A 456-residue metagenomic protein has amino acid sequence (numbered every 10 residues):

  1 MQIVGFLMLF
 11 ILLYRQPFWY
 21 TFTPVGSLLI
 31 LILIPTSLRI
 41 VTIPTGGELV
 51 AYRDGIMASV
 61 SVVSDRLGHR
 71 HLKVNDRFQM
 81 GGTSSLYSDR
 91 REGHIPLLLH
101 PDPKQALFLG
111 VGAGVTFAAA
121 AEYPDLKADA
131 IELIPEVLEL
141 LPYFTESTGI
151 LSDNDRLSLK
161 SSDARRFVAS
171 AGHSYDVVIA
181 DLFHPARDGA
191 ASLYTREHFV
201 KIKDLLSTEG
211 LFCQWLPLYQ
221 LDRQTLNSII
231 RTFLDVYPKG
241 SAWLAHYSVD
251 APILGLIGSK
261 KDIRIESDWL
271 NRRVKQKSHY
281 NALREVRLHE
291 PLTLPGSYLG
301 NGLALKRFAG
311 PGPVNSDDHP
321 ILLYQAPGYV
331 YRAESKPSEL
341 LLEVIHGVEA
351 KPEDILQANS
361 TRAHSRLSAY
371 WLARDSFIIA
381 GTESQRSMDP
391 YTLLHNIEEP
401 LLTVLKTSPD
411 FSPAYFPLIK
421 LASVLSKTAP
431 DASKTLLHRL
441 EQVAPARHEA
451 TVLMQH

Functional and structural regions predicted by a protein language model:
V4-H100, Q105-L107, E146-S147, D163-R165 (+3 more regions): Soluble small-group transferase modules, centered on the S-adenosyl donor enzyme superfamily
R53, S85-I230, L234-Y237, A242 (+1 more regions): The AdoMet/dcAdoMet-binding core of the Class I SAM-like
A380, I419-A422, Q455-H456: Conserved small-residue packing positions in alpha-helical repeats and bundles
Q385-D389, A422-P430: Short coil/turn linking the two alpha-helices of tandem helical-hairpin repeats
L393-T403, A429-V443: Alpha-helical repeat scaffolds
L401, S408, L425, V443-R447: Alpha-helical junction/boundary sensor with strong preference for TPR arrays
P413-A414, E449-V452: TPR alpha-solenoid repeat register
